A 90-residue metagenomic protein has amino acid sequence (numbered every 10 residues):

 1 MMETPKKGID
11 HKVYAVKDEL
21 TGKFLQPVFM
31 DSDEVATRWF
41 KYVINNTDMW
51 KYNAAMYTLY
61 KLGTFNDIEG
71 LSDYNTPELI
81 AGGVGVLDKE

Functional and structural regions predicted by a protein language model:
M2-K23: Short aromatic-glycine-(Arg/Gly/Cys) micro-motifs in beta-strand/loop hairpins
K7-D10, M30, E34: Alpha-helix initiation and capping sites
A15-V16, F29, T58-Y60: Conserved short hydrophobic patches within well-ordered secondary structure
K23-D31: A short, exposed loop/beta-hairpin motif centered on an aromatic-Gly-Thr core
K23-F24, T37, I68-E69: Eukaryotic short linear interaction motifs
S32-T47, K51: A short, charged, amphipathic alpha-helix used as a generic interaction element across diverse proteins
N45-E90: Short, mixed-charge low-complexity intrinsically disordered segments
